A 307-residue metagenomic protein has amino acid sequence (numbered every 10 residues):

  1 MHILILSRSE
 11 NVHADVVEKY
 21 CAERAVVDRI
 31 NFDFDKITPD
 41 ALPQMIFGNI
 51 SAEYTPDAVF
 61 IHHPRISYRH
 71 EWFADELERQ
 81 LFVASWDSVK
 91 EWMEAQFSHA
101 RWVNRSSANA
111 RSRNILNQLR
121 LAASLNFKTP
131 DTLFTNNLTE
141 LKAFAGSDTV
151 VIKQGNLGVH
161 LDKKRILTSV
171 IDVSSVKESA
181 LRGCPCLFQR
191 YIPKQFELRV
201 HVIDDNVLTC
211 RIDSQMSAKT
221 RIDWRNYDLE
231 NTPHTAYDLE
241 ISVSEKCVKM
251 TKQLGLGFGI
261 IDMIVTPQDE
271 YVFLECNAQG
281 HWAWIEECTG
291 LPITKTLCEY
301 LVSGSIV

Functional and structural regions predicted by a protein language model:
M1-L4: Extreme N-terminal starter segment of soluble prokaryotic enzymes
R8-Y20, I30-T129: Conserved N-proximal alpha/beta basic substrate-recognition cap immediately N-terminal to, or forming the N-lobe
E10-N11, D35, R65-S67, N109-A110 (+6 more regions): Short, solvent-exposed loop/turn segments at secondary-structure junctions
C21, G146-L239: Phosphate-binding site of ATP-dependent enzymes
R111, N117-L167: Loop-centered beta-sheet repeat module
D131, C186-L187, F258-I261: A short linear hydrophobic-aromatic micro-motif
D238-S242, K249-F258, V265-V307: C-terminal active-site "lid" helix and adjoining low-complexity regulatory extension at the edge of ATP-using catalytic
